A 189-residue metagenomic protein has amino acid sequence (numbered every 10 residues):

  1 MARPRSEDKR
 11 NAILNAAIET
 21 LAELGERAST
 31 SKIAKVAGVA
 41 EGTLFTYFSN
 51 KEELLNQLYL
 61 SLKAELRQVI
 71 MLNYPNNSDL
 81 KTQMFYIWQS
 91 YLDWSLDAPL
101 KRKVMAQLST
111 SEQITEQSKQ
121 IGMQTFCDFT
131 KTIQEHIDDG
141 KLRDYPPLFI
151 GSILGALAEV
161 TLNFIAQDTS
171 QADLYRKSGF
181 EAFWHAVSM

Functional and structural regions predicted by a protein language model:
M1-R27, S31-V36, E53: Basic, helix-initiating cap at the start of DNA-binding domains
I13, N50-N56, E65: Short amphipathic alpha-helical segment with a characteristic S/N-K-E followed by hydrophobic residues
T30, L60-R67: Short, basic, alpha-helical segments at the C-terminal edge of helix-turn-helix-like DNA-binding modules
G38-F48: Short hydrophobic/aromatic patch on the recognition helix
Q57, M71-D97, I150-L154: Hydrophobic alpha-helical connector segments
R67, Q113-D139, L148-S152: Amphipathic alpha-helical packing segments from all-alpha helical-bundle domains
Y86, D93, C127-D138, N163 (+1 more regions): C-terminal peripheral helix-coil segments that are non-catalytic and often amphipathic
S95-Q113, N163-A166: Amphipathic alpha-helical segments used for helix-helix packing
